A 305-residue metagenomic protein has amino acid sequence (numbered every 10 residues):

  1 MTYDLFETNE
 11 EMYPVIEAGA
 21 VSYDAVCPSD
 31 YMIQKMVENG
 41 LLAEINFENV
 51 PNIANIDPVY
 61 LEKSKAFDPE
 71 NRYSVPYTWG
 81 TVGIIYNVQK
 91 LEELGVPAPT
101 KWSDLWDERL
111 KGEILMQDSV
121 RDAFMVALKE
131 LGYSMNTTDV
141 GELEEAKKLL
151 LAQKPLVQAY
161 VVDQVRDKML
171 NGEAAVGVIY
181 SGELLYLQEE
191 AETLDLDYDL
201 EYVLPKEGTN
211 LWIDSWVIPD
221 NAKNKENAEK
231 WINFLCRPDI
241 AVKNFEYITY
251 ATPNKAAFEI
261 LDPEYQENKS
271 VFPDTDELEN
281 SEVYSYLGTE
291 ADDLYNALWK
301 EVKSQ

Functional and structural regions predicted by a protein language model:
M1-K35: Early extracytoplasmic/lumenal segment of secretory-pathway proteins
E17, V21-C27, A43-Y86, G112-I114: A structural signal for short loop-to-beta-strand junctions that line the ligand-binding cleft of periplasmic/secreted
A43-A54, L194-N210, P219-A222: Short beta-strand->loop
I85-K90, K129-G132, W212-N224, K243: A bilobed periplasmic-binding-protein/Venus flytrap-type ligand-binding module shared by bacterial periplasmic
S103-D118: Short loop->beta-strand "edge-of-pocket" segments that line small-molecule binding or catalytic clefts across diverse
L115-S119, A123, A127, M135-V203: Ligand-binding pocket segment of bilobal, Venus flytrap-like solute-binding proteins
P219-E279: Mature extracytoplasmic/periplasmic domains
T275-Q305: Conserved C-terminal helix/tail region of periplasmic/extracytoplasmic solute-binding proteins
